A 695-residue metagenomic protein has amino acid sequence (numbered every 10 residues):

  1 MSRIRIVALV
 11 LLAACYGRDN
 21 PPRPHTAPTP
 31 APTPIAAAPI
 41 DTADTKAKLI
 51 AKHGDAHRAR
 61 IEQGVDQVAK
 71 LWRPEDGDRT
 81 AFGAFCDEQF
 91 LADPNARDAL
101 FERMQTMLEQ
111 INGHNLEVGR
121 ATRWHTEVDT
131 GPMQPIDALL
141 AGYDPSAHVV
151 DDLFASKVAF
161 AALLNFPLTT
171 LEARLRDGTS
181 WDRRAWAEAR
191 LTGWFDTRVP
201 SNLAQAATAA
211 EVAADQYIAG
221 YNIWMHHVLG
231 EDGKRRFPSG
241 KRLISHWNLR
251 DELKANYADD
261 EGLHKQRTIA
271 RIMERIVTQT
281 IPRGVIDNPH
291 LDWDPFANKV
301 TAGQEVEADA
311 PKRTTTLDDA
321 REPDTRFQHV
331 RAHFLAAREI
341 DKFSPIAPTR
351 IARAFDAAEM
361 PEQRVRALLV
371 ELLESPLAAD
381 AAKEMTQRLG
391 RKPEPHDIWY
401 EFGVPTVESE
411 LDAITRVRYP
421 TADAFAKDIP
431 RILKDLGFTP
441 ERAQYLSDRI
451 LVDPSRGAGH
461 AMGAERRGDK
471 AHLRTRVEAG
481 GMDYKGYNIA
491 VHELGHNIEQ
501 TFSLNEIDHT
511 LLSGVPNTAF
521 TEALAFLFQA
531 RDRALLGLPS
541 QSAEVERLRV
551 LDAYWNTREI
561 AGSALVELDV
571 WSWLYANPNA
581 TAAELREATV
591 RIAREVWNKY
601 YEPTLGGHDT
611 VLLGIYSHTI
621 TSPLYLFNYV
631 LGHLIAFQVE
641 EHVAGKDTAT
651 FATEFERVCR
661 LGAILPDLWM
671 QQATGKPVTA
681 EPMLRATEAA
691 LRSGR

Functional and structural regions predicted by a protein language model:
S2-L9: Sec-dependent signal peptide recognition, specifically the positively charged N-region followed immediately by
L12-A14: C-terminal motif of bacterial Sec signal peptides marking the signal peptidase cleavage site
Y16-R18: Bacterial signal peptide processing site
P32-E305, H333-T406, P578-R695: C-terminal, non-catalytic "cap/extension" segments appended to globular domains
I286-L291, E441-S447, E506-F520, L538-V545 (+1 more regions): Short, glycine/acidic-rich hinge or "gate" loops at secondary-structure transitions that mediate conformational
P405-D469: Auxiliary, metal-adjacent structural segments of Zn-dependent hydrolase domains
L473-L504, A525-F526: Active-site recognition of the HExxH zinc-binding catalytic motif
F502-R558, G632: Post-HExxH zinc-binding segment in Zn-dependent metallohydrolases
